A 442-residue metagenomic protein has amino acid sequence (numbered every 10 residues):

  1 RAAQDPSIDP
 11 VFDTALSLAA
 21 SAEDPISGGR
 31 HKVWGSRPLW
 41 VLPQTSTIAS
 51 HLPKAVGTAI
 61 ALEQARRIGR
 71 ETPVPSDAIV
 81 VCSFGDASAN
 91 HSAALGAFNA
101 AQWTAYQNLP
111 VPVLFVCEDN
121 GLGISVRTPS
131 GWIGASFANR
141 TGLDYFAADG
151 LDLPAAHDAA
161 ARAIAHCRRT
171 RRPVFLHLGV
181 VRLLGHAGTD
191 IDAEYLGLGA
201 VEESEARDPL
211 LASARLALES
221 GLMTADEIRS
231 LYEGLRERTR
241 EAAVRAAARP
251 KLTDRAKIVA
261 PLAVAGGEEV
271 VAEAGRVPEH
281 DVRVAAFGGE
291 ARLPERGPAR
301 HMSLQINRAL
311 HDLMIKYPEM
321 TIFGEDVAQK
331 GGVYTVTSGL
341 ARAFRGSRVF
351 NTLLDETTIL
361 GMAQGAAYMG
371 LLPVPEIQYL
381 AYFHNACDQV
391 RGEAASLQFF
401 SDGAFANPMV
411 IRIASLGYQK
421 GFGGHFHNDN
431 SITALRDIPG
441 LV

Functional and structural regions predicted by a protein language model:
R1, L178, L183-F344, L354: Conserved acidic/glycine
R1-I26, T335-A367, V374, L380-A381: Active-site cofactor/substrate anionic-group-binding motifs, chiefly glycine- and Lys/Arg-rich phosphate-binding loops
R1-V113, I124-G142, G421-H427, A434: Cofactor-binding active-site loop characterized by glycine-rich and histidine/acidic residues
K32-K54, A148-L153, E325-K330, R348-G361 (+2 more regions): Active-site nucleophile and cofactor-binding loops and adjacent substrate-binding regions of central metabolic enzymes
P43-T45, T72-H91, P110-V116, F323 (+3 more regions): A short, small-residue-rich loop immediately preceding and capping a beta-strand
T72-S76, P129-R162, E205-E233, F400-V442: Conserved thiamine diphosphate
Q102-F115, R348-N351, A394-A414, G440: A glycine-rich helix N-cap at a beta->alpha junction
A155-I191, S230-V271, G403-I413, Q419-V442: Structural signature of the thiamine diphosphate
